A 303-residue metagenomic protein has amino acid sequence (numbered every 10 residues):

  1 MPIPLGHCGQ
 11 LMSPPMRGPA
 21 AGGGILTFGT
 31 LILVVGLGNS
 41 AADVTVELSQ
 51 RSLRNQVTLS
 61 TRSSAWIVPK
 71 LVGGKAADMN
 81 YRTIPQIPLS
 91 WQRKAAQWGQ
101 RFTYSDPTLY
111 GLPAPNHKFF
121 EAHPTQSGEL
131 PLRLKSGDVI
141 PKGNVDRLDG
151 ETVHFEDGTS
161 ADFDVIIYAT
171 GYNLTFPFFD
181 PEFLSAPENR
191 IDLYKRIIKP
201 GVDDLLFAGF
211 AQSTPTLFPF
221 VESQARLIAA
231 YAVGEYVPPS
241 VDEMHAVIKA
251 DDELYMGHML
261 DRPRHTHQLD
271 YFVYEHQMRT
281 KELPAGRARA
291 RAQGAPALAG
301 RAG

Functional and structural regions predicted by a protein language model:
M1-A65, P69-L71, P85-D242, M256-G303: Flavin (primarily FAD) cofactor-binding/catalytic cores of flavoenzymes
G74: Short, flexible, mixed-charge acidic loops at enzyme active sites
Y81: Basic, ligand-binding patches in group-transfer machinery, especially extracytoplasmic/periplasmic segments
I248-G257: Long alpha-helical segments found as membrane-embedded helices
